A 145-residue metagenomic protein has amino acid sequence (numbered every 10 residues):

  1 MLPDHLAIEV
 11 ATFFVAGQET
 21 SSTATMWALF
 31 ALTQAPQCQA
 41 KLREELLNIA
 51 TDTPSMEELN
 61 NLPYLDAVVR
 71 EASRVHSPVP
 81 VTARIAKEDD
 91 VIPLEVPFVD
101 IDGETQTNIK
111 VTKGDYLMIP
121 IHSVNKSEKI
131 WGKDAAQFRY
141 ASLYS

Functional and structural regions predicted by a protein language model:
M1-A24: Conserved cytochrome P450 catalytic core segment spanning the I/J/K helices
T20-E45: Cytochrome P450 catalytic-core helices
E45-I49, A86-D90, K133-Y144: Active/binding-pocket-proximal capping segment
D52-T105: Conserved cytochrome P450 K-helix E-x-x-R motif and the immediately C-terminal K′/meander segment
P78-V81, D100-I101, M118-S145: Conserved cytochrome P450 K-helix/beta-meander segment immediately N-terminal to the heme-binding cysteine loop
